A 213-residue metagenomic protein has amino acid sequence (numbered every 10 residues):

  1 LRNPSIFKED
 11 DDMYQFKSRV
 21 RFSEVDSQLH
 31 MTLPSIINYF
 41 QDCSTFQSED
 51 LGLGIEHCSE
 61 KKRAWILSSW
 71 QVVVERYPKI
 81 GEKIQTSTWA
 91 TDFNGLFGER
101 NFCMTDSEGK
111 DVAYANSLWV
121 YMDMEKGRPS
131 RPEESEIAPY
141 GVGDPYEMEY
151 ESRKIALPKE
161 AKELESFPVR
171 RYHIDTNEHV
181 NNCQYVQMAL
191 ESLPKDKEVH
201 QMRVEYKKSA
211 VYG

Functional and structural regions predicted by a protein language model:
F7-L67, Y114-N116, D123-H200: Hot-dog-fold acyl-thioester-processing enzymes
S23, F93-N94, T105-S107, V120-M124: Short coil/turn motifs at secondary-structure junctions
Q71-S107, Q201-G213: Hydrophobic beta-sheet segments that form the core/acyl-binding groove of ACP/CoA-dependent acyl-chain-processing
V72, S117-W119: GNAT/GCN5-related N-acetyltransferase fold signature
G109-D111: Residue-level signal for glycine
